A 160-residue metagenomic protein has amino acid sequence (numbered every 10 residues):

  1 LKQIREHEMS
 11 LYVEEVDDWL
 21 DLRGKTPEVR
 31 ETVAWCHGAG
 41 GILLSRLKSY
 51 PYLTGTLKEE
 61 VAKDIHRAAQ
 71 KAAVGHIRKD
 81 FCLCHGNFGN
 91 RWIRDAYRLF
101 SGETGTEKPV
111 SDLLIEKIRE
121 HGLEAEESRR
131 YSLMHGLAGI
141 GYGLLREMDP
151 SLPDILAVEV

Functional and structural regions predicted by a protein language model:
L1-K2, K58-I65, E107, S111: Hydrophobic packing residues in well-ordered alpha-helices of helical domains and bundles
M9-V33, H66-H85, E116-S132: Glycine- and aromatic-rich loop/turn segments at beta-sheet edges
E28-C36, K48-T54, K58, K79-D80: Short, surface-exposed loop/turn motifs that are enriched in glycine and acidic residues and include a nearby proline
V33-G41, R78-D95, S128-G141: Amphipathic alpha-helical protein-interaction segments enriched in hydrophobic
S45-T56, R67, K71, A96 (+2 more regions): Terminal, non-catalytic domain-edge segments
G55-S101: C-terminal structural cap/anchor segments
